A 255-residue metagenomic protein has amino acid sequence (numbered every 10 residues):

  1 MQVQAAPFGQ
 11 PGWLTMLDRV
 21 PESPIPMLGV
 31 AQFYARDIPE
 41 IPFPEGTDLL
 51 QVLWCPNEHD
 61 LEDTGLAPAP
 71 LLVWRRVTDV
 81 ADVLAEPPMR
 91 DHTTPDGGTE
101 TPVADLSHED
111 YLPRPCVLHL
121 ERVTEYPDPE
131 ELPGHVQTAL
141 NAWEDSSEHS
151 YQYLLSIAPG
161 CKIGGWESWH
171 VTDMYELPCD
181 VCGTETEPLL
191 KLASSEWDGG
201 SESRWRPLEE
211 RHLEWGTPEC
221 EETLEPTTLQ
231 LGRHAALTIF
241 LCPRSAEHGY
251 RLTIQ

Functional and structural regions predicted by a protein language model:
M1-Q255: Preference for intrinsically disordered or flexible, low-complexity segments and adjacent hinge/connector residues
